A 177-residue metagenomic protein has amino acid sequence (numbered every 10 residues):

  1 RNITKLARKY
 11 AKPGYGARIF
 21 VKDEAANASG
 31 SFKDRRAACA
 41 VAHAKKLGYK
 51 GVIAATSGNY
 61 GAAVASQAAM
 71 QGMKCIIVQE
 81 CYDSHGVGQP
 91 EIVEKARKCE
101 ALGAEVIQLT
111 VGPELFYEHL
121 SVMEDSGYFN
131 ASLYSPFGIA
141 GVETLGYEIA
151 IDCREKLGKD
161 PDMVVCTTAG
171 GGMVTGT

Functional and structural regions predicted by a protein language model:
R1-T177: PLP-dependent amino-acid enzyme catalytic core
